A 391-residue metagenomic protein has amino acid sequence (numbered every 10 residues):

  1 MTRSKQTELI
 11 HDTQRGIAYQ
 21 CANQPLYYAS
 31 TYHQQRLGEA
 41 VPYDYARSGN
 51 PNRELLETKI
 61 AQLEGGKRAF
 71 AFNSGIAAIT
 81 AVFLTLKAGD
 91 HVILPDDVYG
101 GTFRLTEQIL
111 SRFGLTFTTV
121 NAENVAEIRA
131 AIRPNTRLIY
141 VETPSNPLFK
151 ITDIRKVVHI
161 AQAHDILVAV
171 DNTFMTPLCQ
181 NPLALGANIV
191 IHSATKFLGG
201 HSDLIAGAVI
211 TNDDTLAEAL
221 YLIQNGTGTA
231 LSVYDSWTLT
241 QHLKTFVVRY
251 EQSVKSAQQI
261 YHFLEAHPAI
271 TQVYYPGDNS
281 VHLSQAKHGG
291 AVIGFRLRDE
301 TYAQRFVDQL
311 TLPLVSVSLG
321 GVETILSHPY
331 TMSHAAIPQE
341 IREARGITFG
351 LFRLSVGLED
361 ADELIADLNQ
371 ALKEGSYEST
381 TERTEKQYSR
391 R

Functional and structural regions predicted by a protein language model:
M1-N50, L56-K59, F352: N-terminal "arm"/small-domain region of PLP-dependent enzymes with the aminotransferase-like
H11, R15, A69-H267, Y274 (+1 more regions): Conserved PLP-enzyme active-site core in the AAT-like
T31-H33, T211-T215, L243, L297-T301: Short loop segments at secondary-structure junctions
T31-T80, T85, G101-Q108: Conserved N-terminal alpha-helix of the aminotransferase class I/II PLP-enzyme fold
T116, A130, P134-R137, R249 (+1 more regions): PLP-dependent enzyme catalytic core of the Aspartate aminotransferase-like
T227-G228, L310-G320, A371-S379: A common structural junction motif
Q272-P276, S280-F352, V356: Conserved C-terminal alpha-helix-loop-beta "cap" of PLP-dependent enzymes that closes/shapes the active-site mouth
